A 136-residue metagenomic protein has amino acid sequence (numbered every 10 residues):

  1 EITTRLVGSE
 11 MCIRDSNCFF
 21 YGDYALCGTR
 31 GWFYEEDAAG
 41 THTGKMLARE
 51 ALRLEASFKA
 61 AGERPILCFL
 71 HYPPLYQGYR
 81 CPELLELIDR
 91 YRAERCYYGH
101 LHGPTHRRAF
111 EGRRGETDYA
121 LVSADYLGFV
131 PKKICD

Functional and structural regions predicted by a protein language model:
E1-G8, C12-I13: Single conserved hydrophobic/aromatic residue that forms the stacking wall/gate of nucleotide- or nucleobase-binding
R14-F20: Short acidic low-complexity segments
F20, K45, K59, E86-R95 (+1 more regions): Binuclear metal-dependent phosphoesterase catalytic core
Y21-E63, E86, I134-C135: Binuclear metal-dependent hydrolase catalytic cores centered on His/Asp/Glu-rich metal-binding motifs
D23-W32, L67-F69, D118-A124: Active-site-proximal beta-strand elements of phosphoester/diester hydrolases
F33-T41, A61-E94: Active-site-proximal segments of metal-dependent phosphoesterases and phosphodiesterases across multiple
H71-P73, Y97-P104: Histidine-centered divalent metal-coordination motifs
